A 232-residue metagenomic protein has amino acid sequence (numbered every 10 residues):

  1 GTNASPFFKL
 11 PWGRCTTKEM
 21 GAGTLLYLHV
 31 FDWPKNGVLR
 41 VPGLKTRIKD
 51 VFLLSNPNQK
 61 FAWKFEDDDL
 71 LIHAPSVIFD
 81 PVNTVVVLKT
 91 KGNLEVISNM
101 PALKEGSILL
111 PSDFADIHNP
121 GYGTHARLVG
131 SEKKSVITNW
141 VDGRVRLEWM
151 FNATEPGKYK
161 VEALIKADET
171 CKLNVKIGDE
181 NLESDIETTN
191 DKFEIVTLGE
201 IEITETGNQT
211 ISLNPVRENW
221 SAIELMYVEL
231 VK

Functional and structural regions predicted by a protein language model:
G1-E155, I165-I203, N208-V231: Mature catalytic domains of secreted/periplasmic carbohydrate-active enzymes
